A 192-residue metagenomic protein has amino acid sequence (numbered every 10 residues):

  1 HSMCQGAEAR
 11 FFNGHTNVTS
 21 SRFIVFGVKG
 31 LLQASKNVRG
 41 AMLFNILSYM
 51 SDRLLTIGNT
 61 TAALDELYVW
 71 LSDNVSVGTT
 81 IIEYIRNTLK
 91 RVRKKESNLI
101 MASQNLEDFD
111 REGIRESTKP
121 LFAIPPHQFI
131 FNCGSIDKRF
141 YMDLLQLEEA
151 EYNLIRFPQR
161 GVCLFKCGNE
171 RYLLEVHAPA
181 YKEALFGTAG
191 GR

Functional and structural regions predicted by a protein language model:
H1-S97, L154-P158, C163-N169: P-loop NTPase motor domains
Q33, Y172, E183: Short, acidic Gly/Pro/Ser/Thr-rich loop/turn segments
V77-P179: Conserved ATP-driven motor cores of ASCE-family P-loop NTPases powering translocation/secretion/packaging/pilus
E175, P179-R192: Charge-patterned, long linear interaction tracts outside catalytic cores
